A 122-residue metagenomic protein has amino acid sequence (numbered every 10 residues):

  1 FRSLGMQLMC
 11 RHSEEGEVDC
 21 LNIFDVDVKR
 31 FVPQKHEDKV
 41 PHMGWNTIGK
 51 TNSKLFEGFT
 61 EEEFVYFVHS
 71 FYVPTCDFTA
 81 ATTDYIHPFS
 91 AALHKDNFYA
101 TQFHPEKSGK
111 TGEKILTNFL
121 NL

Functional and structural regions predicted by a protein language model:
F1-H42, T117: Cysteine-nucleophile active-site neighborhood
C10-H12, C76-D77, T111-E113: Active-site-proximal flexible loops/turns
R11, K95, N121: Phosphate-coordinating loops and pocket residues in cytosolic domains that bind phosphorylated ligands
R11-S13, S70, S108: Short linear Ser/Thr-Pro motifs
W45-E106: Active-site oxyanion/phosphate-handling segment shared across diverse enzymes
T101-L122: Acyltransferase
